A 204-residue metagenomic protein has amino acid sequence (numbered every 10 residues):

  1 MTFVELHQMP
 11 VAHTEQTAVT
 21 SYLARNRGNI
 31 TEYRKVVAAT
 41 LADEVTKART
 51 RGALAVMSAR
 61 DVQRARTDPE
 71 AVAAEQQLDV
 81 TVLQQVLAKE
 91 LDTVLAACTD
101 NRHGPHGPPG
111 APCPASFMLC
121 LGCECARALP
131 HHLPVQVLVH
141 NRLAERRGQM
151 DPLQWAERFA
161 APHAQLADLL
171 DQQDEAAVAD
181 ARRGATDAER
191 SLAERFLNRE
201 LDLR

Functional and structural regions predicted by a protein language model:
Q8-R204: Acidic, low-complexity interaction regions
